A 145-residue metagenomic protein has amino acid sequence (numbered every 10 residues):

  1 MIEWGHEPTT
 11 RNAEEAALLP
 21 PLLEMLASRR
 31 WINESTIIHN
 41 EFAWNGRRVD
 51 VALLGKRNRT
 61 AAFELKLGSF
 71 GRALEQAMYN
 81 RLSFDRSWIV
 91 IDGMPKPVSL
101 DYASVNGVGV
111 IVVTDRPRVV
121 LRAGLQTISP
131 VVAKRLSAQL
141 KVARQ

Functional and structural regions predicted by a protein language model:
M1-H6, E24-A27, N106-Q145: Non-catalytic C-terminal interaction segments of nucleic acid-processing enzymes
M1-W44, L54: Acidic-basic catalytic patches of nuclease active cores, encompassing PD-(D/E)XK and other metal-cofactor nuclease
L22, V51-L53, R57-S69: Conserved catalytic cores of phosphodiester-cleaving nucleases, focusing on short active-site segments
L23, A77, S99-L100: Short amphipathic alpha-helical segments and helix-helix/interface helices
A43-G46, G68-R72: Short secondary-structure boundary/capping elements
R47-V49, V108: Change "...and in nucleic-acid phosphodiester-cleaving endonucleases..." to "...and in nucleic-acid processing enzymes
K66-F70, S83-R116: Nucleic-acid nuclease catalytic cores
R72-L82: Basic, amphipathic alpha-helical patches used to engage nucleic acids or provide basic targeting signals, exemplified
